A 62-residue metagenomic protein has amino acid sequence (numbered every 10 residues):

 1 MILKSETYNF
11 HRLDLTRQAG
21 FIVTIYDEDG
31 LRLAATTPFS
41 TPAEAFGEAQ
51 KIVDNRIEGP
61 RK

Functional and structural regions predicted by a protein language model:
M1, I57-K62: Short intrinsically disordered terminal tails
M1-I22: Short N-terminal "domain-start" leader segments that mark the transition from disordered tails or signal peptides into
G20-I22, R32, F46: A broad, structure-centric signal for solvent-exposed, well-ordered loop/edge residues that line or flank functional
E28-E44: A short, exposed loop/beta-hairpin motif centered on an aromatic-Gly-Thr core
F39-G59: A short, charged, amphipathic alpha-helix used as a generic interaction element across diverse proteins
